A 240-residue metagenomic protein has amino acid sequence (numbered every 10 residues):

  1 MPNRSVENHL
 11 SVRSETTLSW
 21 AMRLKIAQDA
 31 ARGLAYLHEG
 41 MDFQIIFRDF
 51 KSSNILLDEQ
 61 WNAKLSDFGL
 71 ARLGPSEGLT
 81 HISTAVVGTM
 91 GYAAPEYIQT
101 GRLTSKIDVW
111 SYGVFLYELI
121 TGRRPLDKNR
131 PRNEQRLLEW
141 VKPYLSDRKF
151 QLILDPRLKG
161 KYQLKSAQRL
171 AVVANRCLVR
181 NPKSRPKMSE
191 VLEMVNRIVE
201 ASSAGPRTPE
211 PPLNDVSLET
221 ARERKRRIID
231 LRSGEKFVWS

Functional and structural regions predicted by a protein language model:
M1-R13, K149: Structural motif in protein kinase domains
R13-Q28, K161: Activation segment of protein kinase catalytic domains, centered on the conserved DFG
R32-I45: Protein kinase catalytic-loop region centered on the HRD/HxD motif
T100-S105: Activation segment
D108: Conserved catalytic-loop aspartate of Hanks-type protein kinases
L164-R169, V173, R180-S240: Intrinsically disordered, low-complexity cytosolic regulatory tails and linkers adjacent to catalytic/signaling modules
